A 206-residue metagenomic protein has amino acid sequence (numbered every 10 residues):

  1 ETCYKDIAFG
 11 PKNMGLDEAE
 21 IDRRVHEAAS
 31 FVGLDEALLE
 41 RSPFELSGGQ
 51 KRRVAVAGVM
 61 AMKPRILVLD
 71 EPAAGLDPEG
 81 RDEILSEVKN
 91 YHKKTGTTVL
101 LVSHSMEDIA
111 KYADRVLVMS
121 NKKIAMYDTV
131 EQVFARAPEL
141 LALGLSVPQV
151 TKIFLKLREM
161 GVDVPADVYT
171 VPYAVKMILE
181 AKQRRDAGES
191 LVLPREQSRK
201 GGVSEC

Functional and structural regions predicted by a protein language model:
E20-A37: Conserved ABC ATPase "signature" region
S42-L46, Q50: Conserved ABC ATPase signature
V56: Hydrophobic anchor residue at the start of the ABC signature
K63: Conserved catalytic motifs of ABC-family nucleotide-binding domains
L67-D70: Catalytic Walker B motif of ABC-type/P-loop ATPase nucleotide-binding domains
S103-H104: H-loop/switch region of ABC-family ATPase nucleotide-binding domains
